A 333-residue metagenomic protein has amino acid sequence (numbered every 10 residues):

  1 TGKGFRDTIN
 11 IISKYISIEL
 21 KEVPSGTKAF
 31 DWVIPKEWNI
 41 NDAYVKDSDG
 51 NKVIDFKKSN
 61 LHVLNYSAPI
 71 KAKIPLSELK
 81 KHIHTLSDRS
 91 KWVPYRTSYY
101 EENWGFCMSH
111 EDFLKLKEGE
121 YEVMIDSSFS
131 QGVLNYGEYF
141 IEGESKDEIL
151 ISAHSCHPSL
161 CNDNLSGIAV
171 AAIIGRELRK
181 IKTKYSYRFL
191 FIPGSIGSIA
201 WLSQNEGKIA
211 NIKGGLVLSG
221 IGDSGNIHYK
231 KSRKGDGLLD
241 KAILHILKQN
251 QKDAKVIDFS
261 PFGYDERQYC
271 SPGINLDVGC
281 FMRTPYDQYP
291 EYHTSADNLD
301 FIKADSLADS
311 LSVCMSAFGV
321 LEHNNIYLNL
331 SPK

Functional and structural regions predicted by a protein language model:
T1-K333: N-terminal hydrophobic/helix-forming segments and targeting peptides
